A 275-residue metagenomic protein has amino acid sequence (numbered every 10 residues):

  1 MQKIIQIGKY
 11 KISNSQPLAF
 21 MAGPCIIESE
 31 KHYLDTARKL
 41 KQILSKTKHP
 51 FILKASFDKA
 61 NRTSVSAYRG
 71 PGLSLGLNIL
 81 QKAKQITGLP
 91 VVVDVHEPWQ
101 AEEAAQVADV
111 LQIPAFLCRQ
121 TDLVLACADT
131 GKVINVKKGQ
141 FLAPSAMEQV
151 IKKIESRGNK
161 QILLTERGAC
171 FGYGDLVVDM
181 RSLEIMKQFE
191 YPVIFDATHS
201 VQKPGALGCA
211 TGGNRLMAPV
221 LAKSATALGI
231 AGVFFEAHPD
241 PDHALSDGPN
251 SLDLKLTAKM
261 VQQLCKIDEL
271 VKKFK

Functional and structural regions predicted by a protein language model:
M1-F20, N78, E269-K275: N-terminal amphipathic alpha-helix/helix-capping segment at the start of soluble metabolic enzymes
S15-L18, T47-F51, Q85-V91, V107-D109 (+4 more regions): Short, well-ordered coil/turn segments that N-cap beta-strands
F20, P24-Y33, F51-L73, A237-G248: Glycine-rich, proline-tolerant flexible connector loops at the mouths of alpha/beta enzymes
I26-L40, P71-N78, G212-V220: Glycine-rich anion/phosphate-binding loops
L40-T47, S66-V92, C127-V133, L183-V193 (+2 more regions): Alpha-helix-loop-beta-strand connector modules within alpha/beta enzyme cores
V65-S74, V110-L117, Y173-V177, V201-A227 (+2 more regions): Active-site-adjacent loop and "lid" segments of alpha/beta metabolic enzymes
P71-G72, I86-Q100, D109-D122, V133-P144 (+1 more regions): Catalytic beta/alpha-barrel core
T130-A237: Catalytic alpha/beta core domains of metabolic enzymes, predominantly
